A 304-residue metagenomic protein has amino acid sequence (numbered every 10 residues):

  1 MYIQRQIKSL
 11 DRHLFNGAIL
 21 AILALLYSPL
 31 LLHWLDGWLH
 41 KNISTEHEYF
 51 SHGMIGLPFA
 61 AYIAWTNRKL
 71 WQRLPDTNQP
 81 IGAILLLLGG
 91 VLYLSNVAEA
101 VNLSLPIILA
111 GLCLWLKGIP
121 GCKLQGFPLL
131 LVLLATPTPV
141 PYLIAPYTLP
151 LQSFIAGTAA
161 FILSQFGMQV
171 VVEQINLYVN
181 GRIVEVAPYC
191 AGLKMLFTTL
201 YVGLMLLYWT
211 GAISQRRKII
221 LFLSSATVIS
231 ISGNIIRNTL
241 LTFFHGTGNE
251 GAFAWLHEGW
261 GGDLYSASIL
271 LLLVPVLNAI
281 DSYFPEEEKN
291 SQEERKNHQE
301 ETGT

Functional and structural regions predicted by a protein language model:
M1-A21, D76-T77: N-terminal membrane topogenic signal
L23-H33, G56-F59, L143-R182: Extracytosolic (periplasmic/ER-lumenal) interhelical loops and adjacent juxtamembrane/interface segments of multi-pass
T45-W71, T77-I84: Hydrophobic alpha-helical transmembrane segments in multi-pass integral membrane proteins
E48-Y49, V184-E185, A191, F222-S230 (+1 more regions): Membrane-interface transmembrane-helix boundary segments in multi-pass integral membrane proteins
G53-W65, I107-I119, L124-L129, F197-M205 (+1 more regions): Hydrophobic cores of alpha-helical transmembrane segments in multi-pass inner/ER membrane proteins, independent
G90-N102, K117-C122, V140-P146, V186-C190: Membrane-interface helix caps and helix-loop-helix hairpins in membrane proteins
Y93-V97, I108-C122, L196-T247: Active-site beta-strand/loop microenvironment that shapes enzyme catalytic pockets
V179-T198: Individual transmembrane alpha-helix segments
